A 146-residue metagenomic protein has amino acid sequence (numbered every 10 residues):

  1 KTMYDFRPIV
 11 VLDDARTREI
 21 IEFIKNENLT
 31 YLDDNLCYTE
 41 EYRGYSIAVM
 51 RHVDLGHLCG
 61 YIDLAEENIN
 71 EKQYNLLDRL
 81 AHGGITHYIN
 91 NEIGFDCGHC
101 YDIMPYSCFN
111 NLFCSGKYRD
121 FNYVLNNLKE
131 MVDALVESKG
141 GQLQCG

Functional and structural regions predicted by a protein language model:
T2-I69: N-terminal low-complexity, intrinsically disordered segments
N28-Y31, Y38, Y45, I69-G146: Polybasic, proline/glycine-rich intrinsically disordered low-complexity segments
